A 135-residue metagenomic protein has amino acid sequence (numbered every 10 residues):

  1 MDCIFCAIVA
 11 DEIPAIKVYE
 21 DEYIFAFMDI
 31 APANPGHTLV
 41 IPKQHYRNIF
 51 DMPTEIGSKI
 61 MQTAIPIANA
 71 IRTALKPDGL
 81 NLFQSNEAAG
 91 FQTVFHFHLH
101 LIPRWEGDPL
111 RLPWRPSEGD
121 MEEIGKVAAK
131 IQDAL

Functional and structural regions predicted by a protein language model:
M1-L135: HIT superfamily nucleotide-processing domains
